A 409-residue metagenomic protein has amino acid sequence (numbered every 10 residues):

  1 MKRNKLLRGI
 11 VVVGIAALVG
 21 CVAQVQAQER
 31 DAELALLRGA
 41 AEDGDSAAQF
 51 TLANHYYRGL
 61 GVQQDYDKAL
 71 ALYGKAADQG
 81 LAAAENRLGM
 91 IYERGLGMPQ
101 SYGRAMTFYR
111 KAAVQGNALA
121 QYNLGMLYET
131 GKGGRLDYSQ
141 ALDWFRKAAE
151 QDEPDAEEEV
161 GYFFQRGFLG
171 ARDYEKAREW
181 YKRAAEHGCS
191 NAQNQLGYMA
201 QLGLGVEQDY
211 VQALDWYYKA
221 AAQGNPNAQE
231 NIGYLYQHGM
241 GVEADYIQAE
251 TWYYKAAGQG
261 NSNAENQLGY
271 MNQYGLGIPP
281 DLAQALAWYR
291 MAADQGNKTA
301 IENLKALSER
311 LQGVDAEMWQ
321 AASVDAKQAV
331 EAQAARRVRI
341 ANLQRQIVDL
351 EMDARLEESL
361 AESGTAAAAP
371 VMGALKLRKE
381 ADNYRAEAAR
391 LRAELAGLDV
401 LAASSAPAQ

Functional and structural regions predicted by a protein language model:
K2-V11: Bacterial N-terminal signal peptides that target proteins for export
I10-G20: Bacterial N-terminal signal peptides
Q28-A35, Q63-L72, P99-K111, R135-K147 (+5 more regions): Structural signature of tandem alpha-helical TPR/SEL1-like repeats, specifically the intra-repeat loop/turn
E42-D45, R58-L60, D65, D78-L81 (+16 more regions): Short helix-capping/linker turns of helical repeat alpha-solenoids
T51-R58, L72, R87-R94, N123-T130 (+7 more regions): Hydrophobic face of amphipathic alpha-helices that form TPR/SEL1-like repeat modules and related alpha-solenoid
H55, A76, I91, A112 (+14 more regions): TPR/TPR-like alpha-solenoid repeats
Q295-D353, L360, M372, A406-Q409: Pro/Ala/Gly-rich low-complexity, hydrophilic intrinsically disordered segments
L377-A406: Amphipathic alpha-helical coiled-coil segments
